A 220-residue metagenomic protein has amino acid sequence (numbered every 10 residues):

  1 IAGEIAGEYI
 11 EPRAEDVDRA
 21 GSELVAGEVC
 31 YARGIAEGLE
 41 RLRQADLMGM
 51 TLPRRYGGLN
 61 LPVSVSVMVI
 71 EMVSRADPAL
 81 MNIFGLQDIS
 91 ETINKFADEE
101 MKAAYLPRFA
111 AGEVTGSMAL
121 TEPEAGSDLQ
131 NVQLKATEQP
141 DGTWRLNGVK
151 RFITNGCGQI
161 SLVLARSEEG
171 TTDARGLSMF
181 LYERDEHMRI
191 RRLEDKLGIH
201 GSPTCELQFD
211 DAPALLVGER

Functional and structural regions predicted by a protein language model:
I1-F84, E100, A104: Amphipathic, small/basic residue-rich leader segments at the start of a protein or domain
S22, G85-L86, A97-L134: Internal maturation/activation junctions in enzymes
V25-E40, Q44-L52, S117-D141, R145 (+2 more regions): Flexible, glycine/threonine-enriched loop-and-boundary segments that flank and lead into catalytic domains of large
G49, P53-R54, A76-E91, G112-E122 (+1 more regions): Core alpha/beta catalytic barrel or barrel-like domain that forms the active/cofactor pocket in diverse metabolic
Y105, N131-V132, V149-K150, R191-D195: Short beta-alpha junctions and helix-cap segments that line functional grooves
E124-S127, F152-N155, T171, K196-T204: Short Gly/Pro-enriched turn/cap motifs at secondary-structure boundaries
T143, N147-M188: A short core secondary-structure module
D185-H187, R191, K196, E206-R220: A glycine-rich, basic-preceded beta-loop-alpha segment at the flavin cofactor/substrate interface of flavin-utilizing
